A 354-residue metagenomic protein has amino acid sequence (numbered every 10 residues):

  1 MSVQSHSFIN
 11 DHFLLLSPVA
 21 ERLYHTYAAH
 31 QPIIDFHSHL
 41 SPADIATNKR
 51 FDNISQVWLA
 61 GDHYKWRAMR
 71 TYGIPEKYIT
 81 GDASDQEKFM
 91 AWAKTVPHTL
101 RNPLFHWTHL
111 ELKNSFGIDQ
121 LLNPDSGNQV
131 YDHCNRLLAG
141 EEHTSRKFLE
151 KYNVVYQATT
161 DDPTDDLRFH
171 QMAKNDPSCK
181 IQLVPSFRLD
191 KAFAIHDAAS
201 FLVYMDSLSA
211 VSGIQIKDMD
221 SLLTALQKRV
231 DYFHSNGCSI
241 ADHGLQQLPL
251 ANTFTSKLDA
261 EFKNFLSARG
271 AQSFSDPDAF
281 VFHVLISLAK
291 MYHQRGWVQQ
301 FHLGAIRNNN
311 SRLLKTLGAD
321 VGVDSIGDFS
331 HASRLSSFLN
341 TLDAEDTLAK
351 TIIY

Functional and structural regions predicted by a protein language model:
S2-R295, T347-I353: Metal-cofactor-binding active-site regions of metalloenzymes
A271-Y354: Long, well-ordered mid-to-C-terminal structural blocks that present hydrophobic/aromatic surfaces
